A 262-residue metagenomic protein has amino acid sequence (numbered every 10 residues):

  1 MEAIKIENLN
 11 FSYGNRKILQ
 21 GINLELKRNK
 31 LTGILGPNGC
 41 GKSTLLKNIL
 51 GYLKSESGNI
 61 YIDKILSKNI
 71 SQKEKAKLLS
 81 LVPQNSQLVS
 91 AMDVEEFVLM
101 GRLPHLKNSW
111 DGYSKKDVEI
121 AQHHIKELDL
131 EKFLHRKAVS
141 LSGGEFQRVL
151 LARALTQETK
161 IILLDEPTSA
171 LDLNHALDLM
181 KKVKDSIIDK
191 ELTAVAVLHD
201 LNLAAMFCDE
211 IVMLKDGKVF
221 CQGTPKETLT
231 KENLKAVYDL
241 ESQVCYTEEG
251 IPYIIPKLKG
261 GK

Functional and structural regions predicted by a protein language model:
L35-P37: The feature captures the beta-strand-to-loop junction immediately N-terminal to the Walker
L50: Helix-to-loop junction immediately C-terminal to a conserved catalytic motif
G58-L66, K75: Conserved ABC transporter NBD signature motif
L99, S114-F133, E158: Conserved ABC ATPase "signature" region
G112, K137-L141, E145: Conserved ABC ATPase signature
I162-E166: Catalytic Walker B motif of ABC-type/P-loop ATPase nucleotide-binding domains
V237-K262: ABC ATPase nucleotide-binding domains
